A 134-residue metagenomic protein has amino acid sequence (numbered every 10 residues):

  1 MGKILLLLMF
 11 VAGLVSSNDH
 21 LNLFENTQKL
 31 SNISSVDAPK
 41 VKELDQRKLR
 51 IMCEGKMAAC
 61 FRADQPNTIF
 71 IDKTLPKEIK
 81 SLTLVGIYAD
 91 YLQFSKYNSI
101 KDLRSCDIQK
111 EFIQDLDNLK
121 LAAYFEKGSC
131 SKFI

Functional and structural regions predicted by a protein language model:
M1-D19: Classical Sec-dependent N-terminal signal peptides that target proteins to the secretory pathway
N18-T27: N-terminal low-structure segments adjacent to metalloprotease catalytic domains across cellular compartments
N26-K42: Zn2+-dependent metallopeptidase catalytic core
K48-P66: Catalytic zinc-binding patch centered on the HExxH motif and its immediate surroundings that defines zinc-dependent
M52, D102-I134: Metalloprotease/metallohydrolase-associated module, dominated by Zn2+-dependent proteases
I71-T83: Short pre-active-site segment immediately N-terminal to the catalytic Zn-binding motif
T83-F94: Active-site recognition of the HExxH zinc-binding catalytic motif
